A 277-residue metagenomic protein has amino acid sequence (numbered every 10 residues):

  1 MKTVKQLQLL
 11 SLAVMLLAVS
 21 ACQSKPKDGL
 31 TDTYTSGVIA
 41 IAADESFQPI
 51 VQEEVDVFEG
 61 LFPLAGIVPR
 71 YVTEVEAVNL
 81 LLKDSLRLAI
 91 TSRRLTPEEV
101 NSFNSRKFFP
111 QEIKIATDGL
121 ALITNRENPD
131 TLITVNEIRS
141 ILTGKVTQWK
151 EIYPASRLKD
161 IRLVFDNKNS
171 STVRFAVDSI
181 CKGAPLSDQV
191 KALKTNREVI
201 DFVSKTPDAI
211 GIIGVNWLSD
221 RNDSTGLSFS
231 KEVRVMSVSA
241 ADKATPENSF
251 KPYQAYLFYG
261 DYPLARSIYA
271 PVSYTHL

Functional and structural regions predicted by a protein language model:
M1-S20: Sec-dependent bacterial lipoprotein signal peptides
L9-L10, P110, F258: Generic detector of short alpha-helix boundary/capping microenvironments and adjacent low-complexity segments
C22-P63, I67-V75, N79-L82, I113-A116 (+1 more regions): Exported/periplasmic ABC-transporter solute-binding proteins
V75-R106, R221: Pocket-flanking alpha-helical
E99-K114, T131: Signal peptide-directed extracytoplasmic domains
